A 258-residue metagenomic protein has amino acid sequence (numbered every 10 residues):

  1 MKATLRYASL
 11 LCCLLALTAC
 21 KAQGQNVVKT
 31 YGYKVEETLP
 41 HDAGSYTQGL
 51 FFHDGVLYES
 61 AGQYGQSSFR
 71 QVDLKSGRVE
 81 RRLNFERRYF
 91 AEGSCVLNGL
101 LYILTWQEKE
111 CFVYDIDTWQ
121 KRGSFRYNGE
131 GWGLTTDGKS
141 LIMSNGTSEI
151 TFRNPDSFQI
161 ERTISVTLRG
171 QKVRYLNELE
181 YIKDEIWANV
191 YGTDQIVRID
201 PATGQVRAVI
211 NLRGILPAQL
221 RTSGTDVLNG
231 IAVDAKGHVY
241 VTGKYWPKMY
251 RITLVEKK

Functional and structural regions predicted by a protein language model:
T18-A19: C-terminal motif of bacterial Sec signal peptides marking the signal peptidase cleavage site
G24-A43, L74-R78: A short helix->beta-strand "capping" segment at the edge of beta-propeller domains
V35-P40, R78-N84, Q120-F125, R162-Q171 (+2 more regions): A short beta-strand motif characteristic of beta-propeller blades
E36-S68, L83-C95, G243-Y245: Beta-strand-rich domains and repeat architectures in extracellular enzymes and scaffolds, especially beta-propellers
A43-D54, R87-N98, Y127-S144, G170-D184 (+1 more regions): Beta-rich, blade/repeat-based domains predominating in secreted/periplasmic proteins but also intracellular
E59-Q63, L101-E108, M143-T147, A188-G192 (+1 more regions): Conserved beta-strand positions in repeat-built beta-propeller and related beta-rich domains
D73-G77, D115-W119, P155-F158, D200-G204 (+1 more regions): Short loop/turn segments that connect beta-strands within beta-propeller blades
C111-R169: Hydrophobic, well-structured mid-protein blocks that either form specific transmembrane helices
